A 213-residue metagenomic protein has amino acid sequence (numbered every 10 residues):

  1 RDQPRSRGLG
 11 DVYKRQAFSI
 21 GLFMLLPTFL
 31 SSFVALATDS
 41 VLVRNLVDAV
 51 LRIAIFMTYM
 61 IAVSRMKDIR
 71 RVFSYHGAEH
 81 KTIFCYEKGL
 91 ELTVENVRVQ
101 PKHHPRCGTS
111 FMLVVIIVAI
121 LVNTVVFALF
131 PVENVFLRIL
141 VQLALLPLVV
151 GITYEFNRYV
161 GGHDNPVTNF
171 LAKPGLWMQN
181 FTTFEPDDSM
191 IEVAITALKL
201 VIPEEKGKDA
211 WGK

Functional and structural regions predicted by a protein language model:
D2-Y13: Single conserved hydrophobic/aromatic residue that forms the stacking wall/gate of nucleotide- or nucleobase-binding
Q16-S40, V115-V141, V150, Y154: Juxtamembrane "helix exit" motif at the C-terminal ends of alpha-helical transmembrane segments in multi-pass membrane
F18, L22, L26, A54 (+5 more regions): Hydrophobic alpha-helical membrane-associated segments
I20, A49, G108, M112 (+1 more regions): Residue-level hotspots within the lipid-embedded alpha helices of multi-pass solute transporters
V41-I53, N134-L145: Hydrophobic alpha-helical transmembrane segments
L46-I53, T58-F111, Y159-K213: Polar-ligand-bearing catalytic/cofactor-coordination segments of membrane-embedded or membrane-tethered inner-membrane
L140, L146, R158-H163: Accessory, usually C-terminal, subdomains that scaffold auxiliary metal cofactors
